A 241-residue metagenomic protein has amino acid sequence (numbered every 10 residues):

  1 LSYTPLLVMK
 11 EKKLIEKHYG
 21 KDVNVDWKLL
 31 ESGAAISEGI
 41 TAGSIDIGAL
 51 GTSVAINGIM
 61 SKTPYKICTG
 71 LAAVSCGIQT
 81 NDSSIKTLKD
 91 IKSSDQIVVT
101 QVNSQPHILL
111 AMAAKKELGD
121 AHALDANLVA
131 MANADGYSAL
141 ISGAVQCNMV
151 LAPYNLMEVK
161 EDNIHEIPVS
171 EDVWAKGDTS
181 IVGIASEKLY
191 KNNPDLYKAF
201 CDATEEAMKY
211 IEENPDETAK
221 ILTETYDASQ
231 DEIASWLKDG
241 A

Functional and structural regions predicted by a protein language model:
L1-H122, N127-A130, Q146-A152, E166-I167 (+1 more regions): Short, glycine-/small- and polar/acidic-enriched structural segments that line small-molecule recognition paths
W27, I40, D125, L140 (+1 more regions): Mature, folded catalytic cores of secreted/periplasmic enzymes
A35, G136-Y137, D172-K176: A short acidic, often aromatic-flanked loop/helix-cap motif at beta-alpha or helix-coil junctions that lines enzyme
L71-D82, N163-Y190, Y197, C201 (+1 more regions): Periplasmic-binding protein-like
Q96-V99, A144-V145, S186-K188, E205-I211 (+1 more regions): Second-shell loop/turn segments in exported
G136-C147, L151, L156-E158: Loop-centered beta-sheet repeat module
K191-A241: Secondary-structure end/capping motifs
